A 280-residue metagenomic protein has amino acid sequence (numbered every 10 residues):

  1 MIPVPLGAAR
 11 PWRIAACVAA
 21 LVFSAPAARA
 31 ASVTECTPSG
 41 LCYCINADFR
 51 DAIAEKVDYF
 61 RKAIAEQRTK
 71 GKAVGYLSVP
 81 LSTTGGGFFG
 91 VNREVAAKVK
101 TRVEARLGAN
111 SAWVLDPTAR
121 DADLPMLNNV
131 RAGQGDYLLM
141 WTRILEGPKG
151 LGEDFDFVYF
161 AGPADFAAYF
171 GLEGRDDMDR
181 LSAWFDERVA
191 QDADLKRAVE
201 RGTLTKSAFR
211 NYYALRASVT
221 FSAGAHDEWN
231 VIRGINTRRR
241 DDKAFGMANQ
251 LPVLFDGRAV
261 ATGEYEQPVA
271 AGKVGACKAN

Functional and structural regions predicted by a protein language model:
I2-A15: Bacterial N-terminal signal peptides that target proteins for export
A15-S24: Bacterial N-terminal signal peptides
P26-A30: Sec/Tat signal peptide C-region and signal peptidase I cleavage site
A31-N280: Conserved catalytic or regulatory cores that recognize and/or transform ribose-phosphate-containing ligands
